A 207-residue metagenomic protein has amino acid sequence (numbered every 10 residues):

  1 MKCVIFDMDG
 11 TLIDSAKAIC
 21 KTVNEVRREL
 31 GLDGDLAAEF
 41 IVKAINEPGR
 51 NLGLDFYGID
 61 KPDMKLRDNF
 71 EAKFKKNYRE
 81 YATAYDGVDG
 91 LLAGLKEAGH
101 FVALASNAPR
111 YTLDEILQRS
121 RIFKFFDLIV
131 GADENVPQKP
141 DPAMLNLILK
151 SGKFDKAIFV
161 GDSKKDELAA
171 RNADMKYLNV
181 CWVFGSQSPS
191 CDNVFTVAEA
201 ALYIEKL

Functional and structural regions predicted by a protein language model:
M1-V4, K96, R110, D114-L207: Asp-based, Mg2+/Mn2+-dependent phosphohydrolase catalytic module
K2-G90, G94: N-terminal helical cap/lid subdomain that shapes the substrate entry/recognition surface in HAD-like hydrolases
T11, S106, D162: Conserved G/P- and acidic residue-centered "switch" motifs that form tight phosphate/ATP-binding loops in soluble
D14, L104-S106, N179: Hydrophobic residues in well-ordered beta-strands that form the structural core
L32, H100, M175: Short glycine/serine/threonine/alanine-rich loop segments
G34, S106, N193-V194: A structural signal for short, well-ordered beta-strand elements
E39-F40, L66, N107, I129 (+1 more regions): Proline- and acidic/polar-enriched loop/turn elements at helix boundaries
K76-L104, R110, D114, K139-P142: Short, acidic loop-to-helix structural element flanking the phosphoryl-transfer center in phosphate-processing enzymes
